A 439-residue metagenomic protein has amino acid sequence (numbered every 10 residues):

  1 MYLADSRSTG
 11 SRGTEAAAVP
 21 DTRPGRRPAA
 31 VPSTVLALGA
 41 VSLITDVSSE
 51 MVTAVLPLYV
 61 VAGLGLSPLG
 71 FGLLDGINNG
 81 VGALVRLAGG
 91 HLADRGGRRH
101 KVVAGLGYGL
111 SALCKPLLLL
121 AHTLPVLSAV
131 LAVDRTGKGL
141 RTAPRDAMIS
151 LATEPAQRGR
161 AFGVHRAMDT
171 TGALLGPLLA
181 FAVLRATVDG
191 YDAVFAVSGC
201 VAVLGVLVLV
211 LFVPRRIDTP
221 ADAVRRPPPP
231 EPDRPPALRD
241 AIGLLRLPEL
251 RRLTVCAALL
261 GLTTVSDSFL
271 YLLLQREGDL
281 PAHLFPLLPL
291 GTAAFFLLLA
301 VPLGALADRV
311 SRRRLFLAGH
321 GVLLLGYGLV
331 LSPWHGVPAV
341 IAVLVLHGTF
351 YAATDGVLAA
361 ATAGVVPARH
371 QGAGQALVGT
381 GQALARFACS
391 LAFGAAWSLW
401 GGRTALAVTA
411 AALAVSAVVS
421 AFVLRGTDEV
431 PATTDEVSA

Functional and structural regions predicted by a protein language model:
D5-P32, R216-C256, T434-A439: Juxtamembrane intracellular "pre-TM" segments in multi-pass secondary transporters
G25-N79, L250-L288: Helix-loop boundary and gating motifs at the non-cytosolic
L58-G63, L175-A193, A388-T404: Transmembrane alpha-helix termini and helix-breaking/packing motifs in multi-pass membrane transporters
V85-R98, L184, L298-R312, W397: Helix-to-loop junctions at the C-terminal end of transmembrane segments in multipass secondary transporters
V102-P116, G199, R314-L329, A410: Structural signature of the two symmetry-related core transmembrane helices
V130-T171: Cytoplasmic helix-loop-helix junction between adjacent transmembrane helices in 12-TM secondary transporters
D192-L211, T404-F422: Symmetry-related core transmembrane helices of the 12-TM Major Facilitator Superfamily/SLC fold
R313-V357: C-terminal transmembrane helical hairpin of 12-TM major facilitator-type secondary transporters
